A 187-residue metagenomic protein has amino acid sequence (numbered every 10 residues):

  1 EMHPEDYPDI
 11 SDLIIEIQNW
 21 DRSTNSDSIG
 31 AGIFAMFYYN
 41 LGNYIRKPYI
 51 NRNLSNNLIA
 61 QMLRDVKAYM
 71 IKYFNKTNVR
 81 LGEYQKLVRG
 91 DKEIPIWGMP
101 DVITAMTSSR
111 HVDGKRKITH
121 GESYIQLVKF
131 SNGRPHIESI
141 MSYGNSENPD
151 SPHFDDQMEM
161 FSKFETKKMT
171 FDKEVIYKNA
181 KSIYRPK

Functional and structural regions predicted by a protein language model:
E1-K187: Acidic, low-complexity N-terminal propeptides/linkers enriched in Ser/Thr/Asp/Gly that mediate export, maturation
